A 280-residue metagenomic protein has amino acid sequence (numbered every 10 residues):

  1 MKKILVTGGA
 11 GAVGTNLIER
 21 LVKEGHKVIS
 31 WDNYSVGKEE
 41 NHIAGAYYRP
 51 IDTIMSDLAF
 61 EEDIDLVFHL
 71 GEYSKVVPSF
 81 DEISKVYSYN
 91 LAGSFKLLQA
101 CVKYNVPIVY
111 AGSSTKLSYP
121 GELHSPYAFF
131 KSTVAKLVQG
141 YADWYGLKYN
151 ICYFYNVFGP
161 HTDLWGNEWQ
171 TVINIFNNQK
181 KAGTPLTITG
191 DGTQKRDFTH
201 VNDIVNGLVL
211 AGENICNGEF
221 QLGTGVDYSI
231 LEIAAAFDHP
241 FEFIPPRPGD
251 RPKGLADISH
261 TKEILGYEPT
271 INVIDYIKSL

Functional and structural regions predicted by a protein language model:
M1-V157: N-terminal Rossmann-like NAD(P)+-binding domain of SDR-like oxidoreductases, especially those catalyzing
T7, S88-L91, K131, G166 (+5 more regions): Short, solvent-exposed loop/helix junctions and linker helices that flank or host conserved functional motifs
L17, K180-L280: C-terminal substrate-binding subdomain of Rossmann-fold SDR/epimerase-dehydratase oxidoreductases
G37-K38, S118, G159, R196 (+2 more regions): Generic structural signal for helix capping and beta-alpha/helix-loop junctions
P50, S56, F68, K75 (+8 more regions): Generic anion/oxyanion-binding catalytic loop in active/binding sites
P126-A128, V138-K195, V201-G212, D227 (+1 more regions): NAD(P)-dependent short-chain dehydrogenase/reductase
